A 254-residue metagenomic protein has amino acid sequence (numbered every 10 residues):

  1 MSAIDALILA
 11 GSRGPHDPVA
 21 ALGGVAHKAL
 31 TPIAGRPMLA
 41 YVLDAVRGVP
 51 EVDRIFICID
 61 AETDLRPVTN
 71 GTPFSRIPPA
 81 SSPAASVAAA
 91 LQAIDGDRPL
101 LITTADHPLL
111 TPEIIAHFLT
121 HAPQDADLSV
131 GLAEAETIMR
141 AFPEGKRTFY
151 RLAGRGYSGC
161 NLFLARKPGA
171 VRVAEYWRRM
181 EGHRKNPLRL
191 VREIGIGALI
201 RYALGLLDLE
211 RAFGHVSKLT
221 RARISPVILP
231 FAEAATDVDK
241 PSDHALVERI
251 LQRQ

Functional and structural regions predicted by a protein language model:
M1-G24: N-terminal nucleotide-binding beta1-loop-alpha1 segment
S2-I8, R36-P99, T120, L207: Conserved N-terminal catalytic core of the sugar/cofactor nucleotidyltransferase
G23-A40: Short catalytic helix/loop segments, enriched in acidic residues and glycine and frequently bearing histidine
T103-A105: Active-site acidic Asp-centered loop
H107-L109: Acidic metal-phosphate-binding loop of nucleotide-sugar-dependent transferases
T111-K218, L229-E233: Conserved core of the sugar-phosphate nucleotidyltransferase
A212-R223, A245-Q254: C-terminal catalytic/acceptor-binding lobe
K240: Short, conserved phosphate/pyrophosphate- and ester-handling motifs at nucleotide-, phospho-/glycolipid
